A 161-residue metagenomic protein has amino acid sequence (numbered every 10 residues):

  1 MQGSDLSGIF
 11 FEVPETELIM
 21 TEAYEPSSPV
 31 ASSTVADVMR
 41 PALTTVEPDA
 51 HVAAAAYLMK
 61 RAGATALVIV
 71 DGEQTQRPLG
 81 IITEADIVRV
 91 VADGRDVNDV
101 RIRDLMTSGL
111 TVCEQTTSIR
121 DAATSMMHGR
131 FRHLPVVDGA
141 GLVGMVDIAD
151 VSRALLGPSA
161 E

Functional and structural regions predicted by a protein language model:
M1-E161: Tandem CBS (Cystathionine beta-synthase) repeat/Bateman regulatory domains
